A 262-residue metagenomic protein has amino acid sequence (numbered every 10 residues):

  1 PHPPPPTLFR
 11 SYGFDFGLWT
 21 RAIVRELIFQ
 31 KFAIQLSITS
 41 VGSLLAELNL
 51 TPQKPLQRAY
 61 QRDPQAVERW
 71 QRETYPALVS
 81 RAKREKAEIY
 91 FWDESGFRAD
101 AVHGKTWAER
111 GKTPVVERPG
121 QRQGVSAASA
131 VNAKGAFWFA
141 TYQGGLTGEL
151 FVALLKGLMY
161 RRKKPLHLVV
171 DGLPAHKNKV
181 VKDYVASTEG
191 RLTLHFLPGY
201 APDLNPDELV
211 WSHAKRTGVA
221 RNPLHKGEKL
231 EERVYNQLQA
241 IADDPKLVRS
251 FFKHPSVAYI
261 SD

Functional and structural regions predicted by a protein language model:
P1-L8: Short, small-residue-biased leader/transition segments that mark boundaries at the very start of proteins
F9-I38, K83-E85: A short, amphipathic alpha-helix used for macromolecular contacts
S37-L48: Major-groove recognition helix of helix-turn-helix-like DNA-binding domains
P52-E68: Short Lys/Arg-enriched helix C-cap and helix-to-coil transition segments that create basic nucleic-acid-contact patches
L56, T113-Q121, A186-P206, N222-P223: RNase H-like polynucleotidyl transferase catalytic core
R69-K156, Y259-D262: Extended, low-complexity cationic-aromatic segments
E85-I89, D207-D262: C-terminal anion-handling pockets and recognition modules
W92, L155, K164-K177, Y200 (+1 more regions): Acidic/histidine-rich, metal-coordinating catalytic segments
